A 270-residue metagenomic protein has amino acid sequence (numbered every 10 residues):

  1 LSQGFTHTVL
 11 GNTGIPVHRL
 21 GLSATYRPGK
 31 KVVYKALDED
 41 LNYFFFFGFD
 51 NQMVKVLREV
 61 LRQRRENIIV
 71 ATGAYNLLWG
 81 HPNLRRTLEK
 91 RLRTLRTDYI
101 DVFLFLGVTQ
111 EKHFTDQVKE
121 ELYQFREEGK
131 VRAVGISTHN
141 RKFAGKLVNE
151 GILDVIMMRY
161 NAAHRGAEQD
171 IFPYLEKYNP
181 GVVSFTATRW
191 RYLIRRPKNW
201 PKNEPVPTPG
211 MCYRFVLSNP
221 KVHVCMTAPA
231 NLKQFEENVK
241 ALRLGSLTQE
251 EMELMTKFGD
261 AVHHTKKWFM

Functional and structural regions predicted by a protein language model:
L1-I68: N-terminal binding-site loop/beta-alpha segment at the start of enzyme catalytic domains that lines or forms
L10, L22, F44, V70 (+9 more regions): Conserved, mostly hydrophobic/aromatic
H18-K30, T72-P82, K198-V206: Active-site mouth loops of central-metabolism enzymes
R19-G21, N42-G48, L104, R132-G135 (+2 more regions): Short catalytic-loop micro-motif centered on adjacent basic/acidic residues
K31, N76-A162, G166-D170, P180-V183 (+1 more regions): Glycine/proline-rich, positively charged, aromatic-decorated active-site loop/lid region on the catalytic face
Y34-D38, N42, N149-V155, Q169-M270: Structured C-terminal cap/extension of enzyme domains
G48-Q52, A74-N76, M158-R165, A187-T188 (+1 more regions): Short, acidic/turn-prone active-site loops that include or flank metal/cofactor- and phosphate-binding residues
K55-G73, E120-G129: Alpha-helix-loop-beta-strand connector modules within alpha/beta enzyme cores
